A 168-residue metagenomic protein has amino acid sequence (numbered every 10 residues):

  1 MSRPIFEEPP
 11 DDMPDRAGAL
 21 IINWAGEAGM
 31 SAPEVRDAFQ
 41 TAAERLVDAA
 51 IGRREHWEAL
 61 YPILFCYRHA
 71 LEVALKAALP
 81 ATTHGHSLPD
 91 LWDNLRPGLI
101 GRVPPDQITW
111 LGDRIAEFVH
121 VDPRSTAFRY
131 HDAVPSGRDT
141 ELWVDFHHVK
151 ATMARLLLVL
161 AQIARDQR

Functional and structural regions predicted by a protein language model:
M1-R168: Domain-scale activation on soluble regions of proteins
